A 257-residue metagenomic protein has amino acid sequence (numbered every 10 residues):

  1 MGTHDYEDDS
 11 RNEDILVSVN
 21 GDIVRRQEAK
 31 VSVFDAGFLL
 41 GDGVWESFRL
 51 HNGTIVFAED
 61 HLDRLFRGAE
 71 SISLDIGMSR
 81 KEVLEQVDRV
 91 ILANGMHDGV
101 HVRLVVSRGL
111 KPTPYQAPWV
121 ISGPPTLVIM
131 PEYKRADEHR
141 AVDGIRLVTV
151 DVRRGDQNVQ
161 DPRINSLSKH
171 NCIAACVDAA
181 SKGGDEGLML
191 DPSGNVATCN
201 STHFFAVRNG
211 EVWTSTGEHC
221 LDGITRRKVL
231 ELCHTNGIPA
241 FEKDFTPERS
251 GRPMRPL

Functional and structural regions predicted by a protein language model:
M1-L188, P192-S193, L221, R226 (+1 more regions): Conserved alpha/beta cores of soluble small-molecule-handling proteins
N195-G217, D222: Glycine- and Gly-Pro-enriched alpha-helical subdomains that act as flexible, kink-prone "lid/hinge" or packing modules
